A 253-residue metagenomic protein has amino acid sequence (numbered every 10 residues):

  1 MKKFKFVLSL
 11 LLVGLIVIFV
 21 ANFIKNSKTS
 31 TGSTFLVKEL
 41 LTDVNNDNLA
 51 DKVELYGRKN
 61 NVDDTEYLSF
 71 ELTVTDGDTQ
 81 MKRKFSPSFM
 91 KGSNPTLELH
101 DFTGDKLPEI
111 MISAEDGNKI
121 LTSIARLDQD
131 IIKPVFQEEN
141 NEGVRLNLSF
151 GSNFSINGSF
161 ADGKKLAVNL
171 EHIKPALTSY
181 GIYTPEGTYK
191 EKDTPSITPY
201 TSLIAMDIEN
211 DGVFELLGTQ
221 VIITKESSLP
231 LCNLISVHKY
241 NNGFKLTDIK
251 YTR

Functional and structural regions predicted by a protein language model:
M1-T29, E115-R253: Acidic, small-residue rich beta-repeat scaffolds with periodic aromatic anchors
I18-P87, T184-K190, T194: Terminal domain-start segments
F35-V44, N94-F102, F150-S155, S202-I208: Beta-propeller blade termini
N46-Y56, T103-A114, D211-T219: Acidic/hydrophobic-patterned starts of short beta strands in beta-sheet-rich repeat architectures
L49-E54, N94, S196-I204: Short small/polar-residue motifs
Y67, G92, L231-N233: Short, solvent-exposed coil/turn segments
Q80-F102: Blade-loop segments of beta-propeller domains
N94-L97, I110, V221: N-terminal post-signal-peptidase region of extra-cytosolic proteins
